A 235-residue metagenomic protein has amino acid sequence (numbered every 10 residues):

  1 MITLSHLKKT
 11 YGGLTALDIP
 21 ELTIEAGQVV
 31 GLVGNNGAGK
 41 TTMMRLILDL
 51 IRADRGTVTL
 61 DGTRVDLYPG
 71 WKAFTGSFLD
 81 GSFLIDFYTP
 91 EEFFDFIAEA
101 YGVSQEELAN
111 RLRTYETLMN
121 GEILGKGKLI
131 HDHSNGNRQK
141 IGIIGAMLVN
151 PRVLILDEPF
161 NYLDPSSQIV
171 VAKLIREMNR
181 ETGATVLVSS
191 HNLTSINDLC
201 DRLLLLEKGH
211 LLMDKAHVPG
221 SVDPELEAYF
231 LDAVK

Functional and structural regions predicted by a protein language model:
V33-N35: The feature captures the beta-strand-to-loop junction immediately N-terminal to the Walker
L48: Helix-to-loop junction immediately C-terminal to a conserved catalytic motif
G56-W71, M213: Conserved ABC transporter NBD signature motif
L154-E158: Catalytic Walker B motif of ABC-type/P-loop ATPase nucleotide-binding domains
I169-E181: Helical segment within the ABC ATPase nucleotide-binding domain
S189-H191: H-loop/switch region of ABC-family ATPase nucleotide-binding domains
